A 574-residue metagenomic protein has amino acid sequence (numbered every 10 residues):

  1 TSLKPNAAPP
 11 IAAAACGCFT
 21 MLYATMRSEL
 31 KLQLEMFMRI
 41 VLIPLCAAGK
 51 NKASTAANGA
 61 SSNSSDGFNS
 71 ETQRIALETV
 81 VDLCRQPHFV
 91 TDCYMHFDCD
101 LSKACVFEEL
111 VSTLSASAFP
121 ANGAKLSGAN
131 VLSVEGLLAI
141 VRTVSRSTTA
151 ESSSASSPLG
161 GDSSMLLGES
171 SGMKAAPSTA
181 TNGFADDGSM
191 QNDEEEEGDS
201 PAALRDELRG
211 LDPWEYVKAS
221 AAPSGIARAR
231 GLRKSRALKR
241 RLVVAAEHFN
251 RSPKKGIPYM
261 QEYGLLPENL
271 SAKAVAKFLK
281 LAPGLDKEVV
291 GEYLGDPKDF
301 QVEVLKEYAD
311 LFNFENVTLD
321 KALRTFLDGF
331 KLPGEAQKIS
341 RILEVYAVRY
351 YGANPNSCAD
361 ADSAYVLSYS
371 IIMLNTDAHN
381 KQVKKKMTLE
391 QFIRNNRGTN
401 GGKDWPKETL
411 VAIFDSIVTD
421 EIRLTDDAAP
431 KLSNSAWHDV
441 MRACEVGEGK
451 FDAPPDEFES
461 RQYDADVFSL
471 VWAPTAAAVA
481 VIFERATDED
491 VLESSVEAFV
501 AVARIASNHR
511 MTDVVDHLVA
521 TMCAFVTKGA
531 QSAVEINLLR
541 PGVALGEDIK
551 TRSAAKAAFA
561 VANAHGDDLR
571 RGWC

Functional and structural regions predicted by a protein language model:
T1, G17-E29, N63, G67 (+16 more regions): Boundary/linker elements of alpha-helical solenoid repeat scaffolds
T1-A7, L22, K31-S54, L83 (+11 more regions): Amphipathic alpha-helical segments within extended alpha-helical solenoids and repeat-rich scaffolds in large
K4-C16, M26, L30-E35, N51-T55 (+22 more regions): Helix-start/N-cap signature of alpha-helical segments
P5-A12, N51-G59, L114-A121, L167-P177 (+4 more regions): Charged/polar, low-hydrophobicity segments characteristic of intrinsically disordered regions and flexible loops
A15-M26, V41-C46, A76-H88, A118 (+9 more regions): Hydrophobic residues within the alpha-helices of tandem HEAT/HEAT-like
C18, L22, Q33, F37 (+20 more regions): Structural recognition of alpha-solenoid helical scaffolds
V141-A150, D568: Extended alpha-helical scaffold segments
F184-G188, N192-R349, T376-Y463: Catalytic and GAP-homology cores of small GTPase regulators
